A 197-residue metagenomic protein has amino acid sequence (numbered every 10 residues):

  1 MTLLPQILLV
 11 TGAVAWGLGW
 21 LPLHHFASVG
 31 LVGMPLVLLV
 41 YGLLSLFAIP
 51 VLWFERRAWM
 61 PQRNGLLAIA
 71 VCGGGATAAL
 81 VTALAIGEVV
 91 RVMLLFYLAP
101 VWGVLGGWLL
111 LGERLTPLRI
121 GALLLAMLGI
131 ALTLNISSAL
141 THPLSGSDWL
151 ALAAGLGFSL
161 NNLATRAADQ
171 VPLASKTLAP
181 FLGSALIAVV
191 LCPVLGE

Functional and structural regions predicted by a protein language model:
M1-V14, S28, L43-A68, L115-I120 (+3 more regions): Membrane-interface interhelical linkers
V14-G17, L21, I49, A70-A78 (+5 more regions): Hydrophobic/small/kink-forming positions within alpha-helical transmembrane segments of polytopic membrane proteins
L18, E55-R91, L132: Specific transmembrane alpha-helical segments of multi-pass solute transporters/efflux pumps, especially DMT/EamA
W20-G33, A85-E88, L134-G146, C192-E197: Membrane-interface helix termini and inter-helical loops of multi-pass transporters
S28-P35, A79-L95, V171-S175: Structural motif at transmembrane-helix junctions in multi-pass transporters
L43, F47, L95-L109, G183-I187: Alpha-helical transmembrane segments of compact multi-pass small-molecule transporters, enriched in specific families
A48, L118-S137, A154: Hydrophobic transmembrane alpha-helices of multi-pass small-molecule transport proteins
L52-E55, T82, A99-G121: C-terminal transmembrane-helix exit sites in multi-pass transporters
